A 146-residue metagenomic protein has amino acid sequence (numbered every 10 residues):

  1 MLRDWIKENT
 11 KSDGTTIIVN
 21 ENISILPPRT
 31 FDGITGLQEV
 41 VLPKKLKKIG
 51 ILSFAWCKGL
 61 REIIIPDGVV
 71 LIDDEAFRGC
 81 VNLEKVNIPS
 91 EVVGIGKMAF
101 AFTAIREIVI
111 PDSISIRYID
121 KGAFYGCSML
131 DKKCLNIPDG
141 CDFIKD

Functional and structural regions predicted by a protein language model:
M1-G14: The feature captures the LRR N-terminal capping module
W5-I6, P27-T30, G50-S53, D73-R78 (+3 more regions): Consensus positions within tandem repeat domains that build extended binding/scaffold surfaces
K11-I25, T35-K48, K58-L71, V81-G94 (+2 more regions): Structural signature of tandem-repeat unit edges
